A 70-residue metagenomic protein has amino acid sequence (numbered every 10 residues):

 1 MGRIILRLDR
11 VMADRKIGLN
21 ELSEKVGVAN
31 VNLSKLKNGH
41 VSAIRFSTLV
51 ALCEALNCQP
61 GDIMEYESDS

Functional and structural regions predicted by a protein language model:
M1-I17: A short, Lys/Arg-rich alpha-helix, primarily the initiator
D9, N20, V50: Residues within the helices of the helix-turn-helix
M12, S23, C53: The alpha-helix within a helix-turn-helix
I17-K35: Short alpha-helical DNA-recognition segment
N32, N38-A43, T48: Amphipathic, hydrophobic secondary-structure cores in small proteins
K37, E67: DNA major-groove recognition helix of helix-turn-helix
S47-D62: DNA major-groove recognition helix of helix-turn-helix/homeodomain DNA-binding modules
